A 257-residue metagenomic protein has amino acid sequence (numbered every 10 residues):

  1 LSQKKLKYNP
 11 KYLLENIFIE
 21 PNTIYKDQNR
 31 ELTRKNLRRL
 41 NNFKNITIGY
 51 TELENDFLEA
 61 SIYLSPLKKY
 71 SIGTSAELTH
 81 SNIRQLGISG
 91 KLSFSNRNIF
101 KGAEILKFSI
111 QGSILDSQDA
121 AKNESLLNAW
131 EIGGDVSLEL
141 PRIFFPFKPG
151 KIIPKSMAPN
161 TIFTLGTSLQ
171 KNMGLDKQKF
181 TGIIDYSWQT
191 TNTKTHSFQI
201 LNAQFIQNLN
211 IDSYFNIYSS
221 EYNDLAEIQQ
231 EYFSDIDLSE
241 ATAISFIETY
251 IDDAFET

Functional and structural regions predicted by a protein language model:
L1-H80, Q111, I153: Periplasmic polypeptide-binding modules associated with outer-membrane biogenesis and secretion
K4, Y8, S125-T257: Transmembrane beta-strand segments of outer-membrane beta-barrel domains in Gram-negative and organellar OMPs
T23, R39, L67-K69, I83-Q85 (+5 more regions): Edge/loop elements at the starts and ends of beta-strands within beta-rich repeat scaffolds
R39, L67-T74, D116-D119, M157-T164 (+1 more regions): Flexible, solvent-exposed coil segments and beta strand-coil junctions, predominantly the extracellular/periplasmic
F43-I46, K69-I72, N98-L106, P141-K148 (+1 more regions): Repeated loop/turn-to-beta-strand initiation elements of outer-membrane beta-barrel proteins
G49, Y63, S75-E77, K107-Q111 (+2 more regions): Transmembrane beta-strands of outer-membrane beta-barrel proteins
S61-Y63, S75-S93, S245, T249-Y250 (+1 more regions): Extended beta-strand-rich architecture
G73-H80, L86-F144, T164: Predominantly transmembrane beta-strands of Gram-negative outer membrane beta-barrel pores used for transport
